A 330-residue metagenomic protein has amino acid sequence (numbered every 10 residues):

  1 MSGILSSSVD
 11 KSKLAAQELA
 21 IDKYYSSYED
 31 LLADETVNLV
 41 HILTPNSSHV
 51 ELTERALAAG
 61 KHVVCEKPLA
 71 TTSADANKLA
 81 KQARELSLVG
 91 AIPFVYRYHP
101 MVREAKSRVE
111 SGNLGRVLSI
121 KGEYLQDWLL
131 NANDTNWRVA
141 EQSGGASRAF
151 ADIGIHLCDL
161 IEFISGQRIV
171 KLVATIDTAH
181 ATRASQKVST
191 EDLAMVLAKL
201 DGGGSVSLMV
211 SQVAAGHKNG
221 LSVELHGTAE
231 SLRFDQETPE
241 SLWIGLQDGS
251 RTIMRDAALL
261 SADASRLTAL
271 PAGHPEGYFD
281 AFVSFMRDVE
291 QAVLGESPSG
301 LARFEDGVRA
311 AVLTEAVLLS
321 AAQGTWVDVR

Functional and structural regions predicted by a protein language model:
M1-A16: NAD(P)-binding Rossmann-fold cofactor-contacting core
S8, L19-Q82: Beta-loop-alpha module in the N-terminal Rossmann-like domain of NAD(P)-dependent dehydrogenases, especially those
Y25, C65, G90-I92, K121 (+2 more regions): Hydrophobic residues in well-ordered beta-strands that form the structural core
D30, L39-I42, N77, G249 (+2 more regions): C-terminal helix-rich "cap/oligomerization" subdomain common to oxidoreductases
K78-V95, G115-S119: Rossmann-fold dehydrogenase core element
V95, M195, L200, V223 (+1 more regions): C-terminal glycine/acidic-rich active-site capping loop/insertion
Y96-V188, L242, G324: Predominantly a Rossmann-like dinucleotide-binding segment in NAD(P)-dependent oxidoreductases
